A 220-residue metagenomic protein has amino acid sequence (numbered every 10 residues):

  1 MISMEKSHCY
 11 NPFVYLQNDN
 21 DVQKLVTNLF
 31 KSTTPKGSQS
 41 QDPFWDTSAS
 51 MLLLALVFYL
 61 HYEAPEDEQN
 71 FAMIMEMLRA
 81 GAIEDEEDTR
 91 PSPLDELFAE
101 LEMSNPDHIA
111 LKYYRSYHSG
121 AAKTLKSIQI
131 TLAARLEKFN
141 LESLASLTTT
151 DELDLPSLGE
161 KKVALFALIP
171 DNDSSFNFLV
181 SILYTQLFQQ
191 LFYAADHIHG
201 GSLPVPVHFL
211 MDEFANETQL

Functional and structural regions predicted by a protein language model:
M1-L220: P-loop NTPase motor domains
